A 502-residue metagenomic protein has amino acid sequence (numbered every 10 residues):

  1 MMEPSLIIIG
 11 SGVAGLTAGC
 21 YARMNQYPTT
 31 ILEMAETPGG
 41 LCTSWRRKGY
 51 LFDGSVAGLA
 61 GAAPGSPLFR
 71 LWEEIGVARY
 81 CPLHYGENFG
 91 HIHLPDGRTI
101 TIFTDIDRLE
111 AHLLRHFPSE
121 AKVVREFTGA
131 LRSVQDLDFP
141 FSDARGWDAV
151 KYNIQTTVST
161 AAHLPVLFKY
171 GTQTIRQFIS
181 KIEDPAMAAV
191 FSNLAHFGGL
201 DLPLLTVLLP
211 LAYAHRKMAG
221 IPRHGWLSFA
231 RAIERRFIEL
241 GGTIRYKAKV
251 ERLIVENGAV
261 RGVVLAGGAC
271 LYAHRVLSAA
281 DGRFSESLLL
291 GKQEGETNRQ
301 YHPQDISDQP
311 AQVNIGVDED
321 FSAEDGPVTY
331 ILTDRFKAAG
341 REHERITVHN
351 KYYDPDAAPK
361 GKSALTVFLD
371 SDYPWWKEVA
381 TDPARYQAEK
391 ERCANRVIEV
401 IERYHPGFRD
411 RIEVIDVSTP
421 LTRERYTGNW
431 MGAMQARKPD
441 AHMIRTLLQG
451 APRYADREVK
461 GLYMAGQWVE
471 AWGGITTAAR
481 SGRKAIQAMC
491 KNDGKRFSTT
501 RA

Functional and structural regions predicted by a protein language model:
M2-D136: N-terminal glycine-rich phosphate/pyrophosphate-binding loop and immediately adjacent elements
P28-T29, V313, D410: Hydrophobic anchor at the start of a short beta-strand that flanks the dinucleotide cofactor-binding loop
V56, Q467-C490: A conserved FAD-binding loop/helix module that cradles the flavin
R132-L240, K247, Y426-R445: Active-site/ligand-binding neighborhood in enzyme catalytic cores
P185-G198, G407-A471: A glycine-rich dinucleotide-binding beta-alpha-beta segment and adjacent secondary-structure elements that constitute
I221, E251-K360, D456: Mid-domain catalytic core of redox enzymes that form a hydrophobic substrate pocket/lid adjacent to a catalytic redox
V255, K491-A502: Active-site-proximal substrate-binding core of FAD-dependent oxidoreductases
D318-R425: C-terminal segments that line or cap access tunnels to active or ligand-binding sites in enzymes and enzyme-associated
